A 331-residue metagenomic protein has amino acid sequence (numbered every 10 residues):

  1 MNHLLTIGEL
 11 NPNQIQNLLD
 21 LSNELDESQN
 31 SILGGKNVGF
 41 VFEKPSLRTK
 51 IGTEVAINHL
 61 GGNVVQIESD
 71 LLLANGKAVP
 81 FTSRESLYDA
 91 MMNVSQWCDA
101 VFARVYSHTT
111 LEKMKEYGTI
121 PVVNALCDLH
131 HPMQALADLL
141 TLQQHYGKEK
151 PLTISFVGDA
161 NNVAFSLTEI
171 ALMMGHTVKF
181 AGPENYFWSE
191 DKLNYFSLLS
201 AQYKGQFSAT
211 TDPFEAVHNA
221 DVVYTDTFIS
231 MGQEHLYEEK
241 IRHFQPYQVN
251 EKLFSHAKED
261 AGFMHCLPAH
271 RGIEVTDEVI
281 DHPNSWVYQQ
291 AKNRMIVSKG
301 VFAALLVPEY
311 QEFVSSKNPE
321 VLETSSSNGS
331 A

Functional and structural regions predicted by a protein language model:
M1-I51, V55, H130, S316: Positively charged, low-complexity intrinsically disordered leader regions
L33-Q143, R271: Phosphate/diphosphate ligand-binding glycine-rich loop within oxidoreductases
L33-V38, K150-L152, D260: Phosphate-coordination loops involved in phosphoryl transfer and adenosine-cofactor binding
E43-G61, Y146-T225: Glycine-rich phosphate/diphosphate-binding loop of Rossmann-like nucleotide-binding domains
L60, Y117-G118, M174, E259 (+1 more regions): Short, structured coil segments at secondary-structure junctions
L198-E278: Rossmann-like adenosine-cofactor binding region
D260-A261, C266-G329: Adenosine-phosphate binding glycine-rich loop
